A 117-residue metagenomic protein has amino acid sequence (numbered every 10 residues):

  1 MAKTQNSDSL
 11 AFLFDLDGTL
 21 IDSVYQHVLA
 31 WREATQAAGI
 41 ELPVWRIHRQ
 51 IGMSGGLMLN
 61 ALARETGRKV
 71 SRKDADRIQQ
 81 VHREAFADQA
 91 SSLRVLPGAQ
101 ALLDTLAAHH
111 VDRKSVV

Functional and structural regions predicted by a protein language model:
K3-Q5: Short loop/turn motifs at secondary-structure junctions and domain boundaries
S7-L16, L20-Q100, T105, H109-D112: N-terminal helical cap/lid subdomain that shapes the substrate entry/recognition surface in HAD-like hydrolases
K114-V117: Conserved small/polar residues in nucleotide/adenosyl-binding loops
